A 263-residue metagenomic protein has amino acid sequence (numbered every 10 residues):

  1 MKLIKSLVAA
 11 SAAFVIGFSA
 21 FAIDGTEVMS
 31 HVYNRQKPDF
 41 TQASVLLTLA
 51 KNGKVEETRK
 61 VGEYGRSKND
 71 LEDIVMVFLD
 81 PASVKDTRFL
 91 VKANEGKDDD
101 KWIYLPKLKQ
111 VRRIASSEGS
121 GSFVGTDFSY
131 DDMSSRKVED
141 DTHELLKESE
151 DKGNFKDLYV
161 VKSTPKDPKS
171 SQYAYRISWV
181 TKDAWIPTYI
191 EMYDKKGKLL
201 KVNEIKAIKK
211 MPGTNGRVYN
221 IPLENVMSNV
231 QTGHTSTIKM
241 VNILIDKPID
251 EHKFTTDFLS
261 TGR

Functional and structural regions predicted by a protein language model:
M1-S11: Bacterial N-terminal signal peptides that target proteins for export
G17-A20: N-terminal signal peptide c-region/cleavage motif recognized by signal peptidases
I23-K107: N-terminal mature ectodomain segment of secretory-pathway/periplasmic proteins
E57-T58, M133-K147, V202: A short, amphipathic edge element
E63-R66, E144-K152, K206-P212: Short amphipathic beta-strand and strand-loop transition segments with alternating hydrophobic
R66-K68, P81, N94, E150 (+3 more regions): Short polar/acidic secondary-structure junctions
L90, D100, Y104, Q110-I114 (+2 more regions): Gly/Pro-enriched, hydrophobic low-complexity segments that function as extracytoplasmic propeptides/linkers
G262-R263: Short, solvent-exposed mixed-charge patches
